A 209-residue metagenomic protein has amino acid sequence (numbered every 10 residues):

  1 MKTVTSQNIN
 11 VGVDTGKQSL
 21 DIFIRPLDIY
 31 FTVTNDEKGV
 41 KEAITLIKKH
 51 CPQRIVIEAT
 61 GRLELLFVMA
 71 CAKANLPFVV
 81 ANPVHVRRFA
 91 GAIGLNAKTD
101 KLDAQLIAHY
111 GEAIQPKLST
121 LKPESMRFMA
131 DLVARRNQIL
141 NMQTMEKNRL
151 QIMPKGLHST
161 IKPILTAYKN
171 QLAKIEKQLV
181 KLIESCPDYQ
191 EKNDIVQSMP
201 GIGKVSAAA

Functional and structural regions predicted by a protein language model:
K2-R25, I107, A208: Gly/Thr-rich phosphate-binding beta-strand-loop-beta motif of the actin/hexokinase/Hsp70
K17, G61, H85: Short, glycine/acidic-enriched loop or turn micro-motifs at the edges of active sites
R25-R54: Nucleic-acid-processing active sites and adjacent nucleic-acid-binding tracks, predominantly divalent metal-dependent
F31-V33, N75-P83: Short hydrophobic/aromatic-enriched beta-strand-loop microsegments
P52-L63: Short glycine-rich phosphate-binding loop at a beta-alpha junction
A72: Anion (oxyanion) recognition and catalysis
V79-M199, A208-A209: Long, charge-rich intrinsically disordered scaffolds of nucleic-acid metabolism proteins
